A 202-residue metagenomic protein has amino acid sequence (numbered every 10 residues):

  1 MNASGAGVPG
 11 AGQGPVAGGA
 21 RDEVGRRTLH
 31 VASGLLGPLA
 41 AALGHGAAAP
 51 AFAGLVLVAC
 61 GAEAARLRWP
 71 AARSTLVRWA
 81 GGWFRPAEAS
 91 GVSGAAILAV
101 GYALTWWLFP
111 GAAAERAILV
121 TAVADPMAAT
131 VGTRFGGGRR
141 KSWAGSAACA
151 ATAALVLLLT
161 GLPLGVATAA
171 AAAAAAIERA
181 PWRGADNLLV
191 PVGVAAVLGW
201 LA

Functional and structural regions predicted by a protein language model:
M1-A202: Hydrophobic alpha-helical transmembrane segments
